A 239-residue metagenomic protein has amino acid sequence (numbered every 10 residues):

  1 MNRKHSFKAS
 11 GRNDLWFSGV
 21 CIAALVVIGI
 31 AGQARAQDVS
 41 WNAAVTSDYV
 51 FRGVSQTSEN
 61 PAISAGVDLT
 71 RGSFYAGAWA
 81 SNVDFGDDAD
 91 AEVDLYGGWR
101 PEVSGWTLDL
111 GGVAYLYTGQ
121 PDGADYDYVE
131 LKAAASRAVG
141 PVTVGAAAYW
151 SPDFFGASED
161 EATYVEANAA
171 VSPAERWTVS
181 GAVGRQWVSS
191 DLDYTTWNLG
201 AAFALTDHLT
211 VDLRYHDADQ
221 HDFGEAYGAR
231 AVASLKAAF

Functional and structural regions predicted by a protein language model:
M1-D38: Cleavable N-terminal export/targeting peptides
R35-D84, R176, K236: Short glycine/proline- and aromatic-enriched beta-strand/turn motifs that initiate or cap beta-hairpins
Q37, E59-I63, A89-V93, W106 (+4 more regions): Residues that define the transmembrane beta-barrel architecture of outer-membrane proteins
V39, S73-A78, G105-L110, G140-A146 (+3 more regions): Repeated loop/turn-to-beta-strand initiation elements of outer-membrane beta-barrel proteins
V45-F51, R71-S73, A80-D84, P101 (+6 more regions): Transmembrane beta-strands of outer-membrane beta-barrel pores
G66-D68, Y96-G98, K132-S136, E166-S172 (+2 more regions): Outer-membrane beta-barrel architecture
Y126-S189, Y215: Detector for outer-membrane/organellar transmembrane beta-barrel domains, recognizing the amphipathic beta-strand
L199-T210, E225-F239: Outer-membrane beta-barrel "beta-signal"
